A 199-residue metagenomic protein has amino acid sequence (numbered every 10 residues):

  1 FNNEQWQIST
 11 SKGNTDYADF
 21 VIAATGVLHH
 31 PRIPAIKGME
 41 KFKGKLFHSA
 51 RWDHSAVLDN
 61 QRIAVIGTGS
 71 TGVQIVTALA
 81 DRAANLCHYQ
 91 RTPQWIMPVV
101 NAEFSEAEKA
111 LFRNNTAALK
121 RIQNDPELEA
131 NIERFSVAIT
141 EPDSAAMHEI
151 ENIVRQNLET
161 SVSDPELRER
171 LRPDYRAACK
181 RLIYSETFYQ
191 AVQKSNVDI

Functional and structural regions predicted by a protein language model:
F1-D16, K43-L46: Conserved beta-strand-loop-beta-strand element in the redox core of flavoprotein oxidoreductases
F1-W6, S55, V197-I199: A conserved short coil-to-beta-strand element within the FAD-binding core of flavoproteins
N14-T15, V57, L79, A191: Structural alpha-helical scaffold elements that stabilize or flank donor/cofactor-binding regions in carbohydrate
D16-F20, L171: Short amphipathic beta-strand/extended segments with alternating polar/hydrophobic composition
V21-S163: Rossmann-like dinucleotide-binding core of oxidoreductases
H148-I199: Alpha/beta-hydrolase fold catalytic core
